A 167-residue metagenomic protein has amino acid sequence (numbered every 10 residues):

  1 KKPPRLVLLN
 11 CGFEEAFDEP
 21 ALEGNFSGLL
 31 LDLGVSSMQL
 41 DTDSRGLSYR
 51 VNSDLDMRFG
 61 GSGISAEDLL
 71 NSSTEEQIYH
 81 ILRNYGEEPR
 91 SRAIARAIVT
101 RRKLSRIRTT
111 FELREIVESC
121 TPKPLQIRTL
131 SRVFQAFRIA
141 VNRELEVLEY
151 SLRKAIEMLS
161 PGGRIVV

Functional and structural regions predicted by a protein language model:
K1-V166: S-adenosyl-L-methionine-dependent methyltransferase catalytic core, i.e., the SAM/SAH-binding region
